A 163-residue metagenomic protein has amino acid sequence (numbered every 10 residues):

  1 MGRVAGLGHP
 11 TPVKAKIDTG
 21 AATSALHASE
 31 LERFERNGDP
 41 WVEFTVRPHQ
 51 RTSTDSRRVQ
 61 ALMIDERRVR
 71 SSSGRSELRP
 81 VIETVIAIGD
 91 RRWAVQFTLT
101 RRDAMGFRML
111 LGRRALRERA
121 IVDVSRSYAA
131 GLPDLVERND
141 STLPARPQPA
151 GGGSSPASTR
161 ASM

Functional and structural regions predicted by a protein language model:
M1-M163: Pepsin/retropepsin-fold aspartyl endopeptidases
